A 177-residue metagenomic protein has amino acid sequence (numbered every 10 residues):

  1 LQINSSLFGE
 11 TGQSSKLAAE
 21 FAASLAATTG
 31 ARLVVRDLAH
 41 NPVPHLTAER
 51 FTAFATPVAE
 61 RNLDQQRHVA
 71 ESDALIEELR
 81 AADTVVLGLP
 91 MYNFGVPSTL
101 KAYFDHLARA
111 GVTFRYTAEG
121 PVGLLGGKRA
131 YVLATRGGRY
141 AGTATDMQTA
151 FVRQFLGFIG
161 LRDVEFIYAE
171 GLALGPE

Functional and structural regions predicted by a protein language model:
L1, V34-R36, Y131-L133, E165-I167: Hydrophobic/aromatic beta-strand patches that form the interior of the parallel beta-sheet core in alpha/beta enzyme
L1-L89, F94-D105, R109: N-terminal beta1-alpha1-beta2 submodule of the flavodoxin-like/Rossmannoid cofactor-binding fold
S5, T135, A169: Cofactor-binding loop segments of dinucleotide-utilizing enzymes, especially the Rossmann-like FAD- and NAD(P)+-binding
L7-G9, G137-Y140, A173: Short histidine/acidic/glycine/proline-rich micro-motifs that form metal- and phosphate-coordinating active-site loops
A23, G142-E177: Glycine-rich phosphate/pyrophosphate-binding loop and the adjoining helix
G30-R32, G127, L161-D163: A generic structural signal for alpha->beta connector loops
L107-T113, F155: Gly/Ser/Thr-rich active-site loops/lids in small-molecule metabolic enzymes that frequently grip phosphoryl groups
Y116-I159: Short, glycine-/small-residue-rich phosphate/pyrophosphate-handling segment
